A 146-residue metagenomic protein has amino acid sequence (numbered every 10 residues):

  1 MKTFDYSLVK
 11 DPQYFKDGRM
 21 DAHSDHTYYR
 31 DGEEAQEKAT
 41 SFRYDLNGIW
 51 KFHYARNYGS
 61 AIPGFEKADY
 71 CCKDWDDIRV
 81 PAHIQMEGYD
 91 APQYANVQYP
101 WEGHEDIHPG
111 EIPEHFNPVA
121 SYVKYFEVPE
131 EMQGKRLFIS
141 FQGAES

Functional and structural regions predicted by a protein language model:
M1-G134: Extended carbohydrate-recognition surfaces in non-catalytic/accessory domains of CAZymes and lectin-like proteins
Q142-S146: Short proline/glycine-enriched turn/loop motifs at strand-loop junctions of beta-rich domains
